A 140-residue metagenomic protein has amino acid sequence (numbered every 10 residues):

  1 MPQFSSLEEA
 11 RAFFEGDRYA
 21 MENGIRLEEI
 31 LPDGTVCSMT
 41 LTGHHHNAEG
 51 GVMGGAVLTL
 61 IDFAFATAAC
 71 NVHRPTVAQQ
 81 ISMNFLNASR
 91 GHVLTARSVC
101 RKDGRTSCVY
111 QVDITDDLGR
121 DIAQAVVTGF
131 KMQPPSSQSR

Functional and structural regions predicted by a protein language model:
M1-R140: Terminal targeting signals and extreme-terminal segments of soluble enzymes
